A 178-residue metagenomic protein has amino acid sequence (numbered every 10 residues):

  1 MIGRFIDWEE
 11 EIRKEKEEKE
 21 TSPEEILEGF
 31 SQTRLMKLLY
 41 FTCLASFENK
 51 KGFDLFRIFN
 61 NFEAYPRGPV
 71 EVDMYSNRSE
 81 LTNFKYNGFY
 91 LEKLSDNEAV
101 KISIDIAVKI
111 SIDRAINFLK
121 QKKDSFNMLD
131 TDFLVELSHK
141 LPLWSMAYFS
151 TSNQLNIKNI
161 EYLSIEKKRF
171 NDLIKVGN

Functional and structural regions predicted by a protein language model:
M1-N178: Domain-edge interaction signal
